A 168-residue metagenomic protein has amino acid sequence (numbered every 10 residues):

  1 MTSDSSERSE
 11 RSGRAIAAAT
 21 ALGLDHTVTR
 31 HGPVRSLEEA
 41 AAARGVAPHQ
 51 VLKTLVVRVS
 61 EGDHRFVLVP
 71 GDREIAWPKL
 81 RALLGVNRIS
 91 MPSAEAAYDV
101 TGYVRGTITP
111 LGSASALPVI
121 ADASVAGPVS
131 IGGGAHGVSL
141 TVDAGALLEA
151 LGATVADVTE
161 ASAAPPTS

Functional and structural regions predicted by a protein language model:
M1-S168: Extended, low-hydrophobicity, polar/charged segments
